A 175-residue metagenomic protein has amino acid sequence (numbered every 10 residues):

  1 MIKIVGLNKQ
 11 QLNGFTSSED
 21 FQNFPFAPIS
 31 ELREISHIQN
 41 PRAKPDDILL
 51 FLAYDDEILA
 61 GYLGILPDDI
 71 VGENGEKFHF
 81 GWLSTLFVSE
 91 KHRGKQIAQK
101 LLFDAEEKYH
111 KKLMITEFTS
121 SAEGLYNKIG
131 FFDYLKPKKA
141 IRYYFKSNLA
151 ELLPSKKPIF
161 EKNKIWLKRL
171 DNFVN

Functional and structural regions predicted by a protein language model:
M1-Y54, L59, W82, A150-N175: Short amphipathic alpha-helix that is part of the acyltransferase structural core
D56-E57, I65-E73: Acetyl-CoA-dependent GNAT
Y62: Short glycine-/small-residue motifs
E76-E90: Conserved acetyl-CoA binding element of GNAT-fold acetyltransferases
V88, R93-E107: Conserved acetyl-CoA-binding loop-helix of GNAT-fold acetyltransferases
K108-S120, I129-F132, P137: Conserved GNAT acetyl-CoA-binding A-motif
F132-F160: Conserved catalytic-core motifs of GNAT/GCN5-like acyltransferases
